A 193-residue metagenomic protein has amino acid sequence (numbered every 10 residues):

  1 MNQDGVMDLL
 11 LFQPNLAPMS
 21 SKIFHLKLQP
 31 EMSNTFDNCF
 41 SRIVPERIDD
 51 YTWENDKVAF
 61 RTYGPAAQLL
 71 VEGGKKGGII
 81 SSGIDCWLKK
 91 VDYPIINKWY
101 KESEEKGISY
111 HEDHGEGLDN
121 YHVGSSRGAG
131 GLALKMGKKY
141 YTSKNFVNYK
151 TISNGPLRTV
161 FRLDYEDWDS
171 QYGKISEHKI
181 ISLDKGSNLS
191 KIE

Functional and structural regions predicted by a protein language model:
M1-S41: Alpha-mannosidase-like glycoside hydrolase catalytic domains involved in N-glycan trimming, generalizing to other
N2-Q3, R42-P45, Y51-W53, S143-N154: Short, exposed beta-strand/loop patches in secreted or surface proteins that constitute
L16-P18, P45, T52-E54, S153-L157 (+2 more regions): Solvent-exposed loop and beta-edge segments used for protein-protein assembly and interaction
L16-S20, F60, Q68-L70, D167-K174: Short, surface-exposed beta-strand/loop "edge" segments at domain boundaries and coil↔beta transitions
I23-K27, R162, K191: Residues within well-ordered beta-strands of beta-sheet-rich folds
H25, P30-K139: Solvent-exposed N-terminal domain segments of exported/luminal and surface proteins
K57, S190-I192: Short, well-ordered beta-strand segments enriched in hydrophobic/aromatic residues
E102-D184: Extended, loop-rich substrate-binding clefts of extracytoplasmic carbohydrate-active enzymes
